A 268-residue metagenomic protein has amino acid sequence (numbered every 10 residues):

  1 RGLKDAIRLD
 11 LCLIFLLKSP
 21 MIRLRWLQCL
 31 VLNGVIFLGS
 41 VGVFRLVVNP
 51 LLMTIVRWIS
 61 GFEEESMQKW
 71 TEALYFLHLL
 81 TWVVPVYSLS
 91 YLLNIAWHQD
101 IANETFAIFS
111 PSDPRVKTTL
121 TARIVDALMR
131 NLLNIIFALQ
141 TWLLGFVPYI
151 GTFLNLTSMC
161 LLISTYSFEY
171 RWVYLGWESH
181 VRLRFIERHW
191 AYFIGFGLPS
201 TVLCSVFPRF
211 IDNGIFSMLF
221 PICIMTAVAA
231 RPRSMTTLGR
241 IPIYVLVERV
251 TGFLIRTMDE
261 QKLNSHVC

Functional and structural regions predicted by a protein language model:
R1-W142, R184-I194, S200, C204 (+1 more regions): Helix-coil boundary and N-terminal low-complexity module in membrane systems
L80, V86-L89, G151, T165-Y170: Short, flexible coil/linker segments at or flanking structured domains
W82, T118, V147-I150, P208: Membrane-interfacial loop-to-transmembrane-helix junctions in polytopic alpha-helical membrane proteins
A127-N131, L154, V173: A short glycine-/small-residue-rich loop at the edge of a beta-strand within enzyme catalytic domains
W142-F168, I211-T236: Hydrophobic alpha-helical transmembrane segments and immediately flanking/interface helices in integral membrane
L156-M218: Hydrophobic alpha-helical transmembrane segments and adjacent short intramembrane/lumenal linkers of inner/organellar
